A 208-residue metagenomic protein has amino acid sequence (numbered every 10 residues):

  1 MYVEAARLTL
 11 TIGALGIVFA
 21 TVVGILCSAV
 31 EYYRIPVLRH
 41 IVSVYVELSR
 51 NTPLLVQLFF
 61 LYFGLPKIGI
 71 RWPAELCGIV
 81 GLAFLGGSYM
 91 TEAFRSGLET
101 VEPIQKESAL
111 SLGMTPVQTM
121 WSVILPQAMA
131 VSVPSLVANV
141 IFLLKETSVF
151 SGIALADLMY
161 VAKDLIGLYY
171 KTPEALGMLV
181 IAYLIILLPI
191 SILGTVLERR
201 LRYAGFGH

Functional and structural regions predicted by a protein language model:
M1-H208: Transmembrane alpha-helices and adjacent helix-loop boundaries
